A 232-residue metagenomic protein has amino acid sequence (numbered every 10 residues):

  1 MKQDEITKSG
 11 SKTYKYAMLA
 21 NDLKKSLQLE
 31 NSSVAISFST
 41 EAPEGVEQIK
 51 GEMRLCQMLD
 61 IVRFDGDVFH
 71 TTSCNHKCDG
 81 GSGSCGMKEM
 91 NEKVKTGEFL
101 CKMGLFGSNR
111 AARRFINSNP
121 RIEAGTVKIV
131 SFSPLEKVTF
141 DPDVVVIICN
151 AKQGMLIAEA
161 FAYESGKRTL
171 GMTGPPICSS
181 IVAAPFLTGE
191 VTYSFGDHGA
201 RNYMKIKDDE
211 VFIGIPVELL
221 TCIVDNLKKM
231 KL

Functional and structural regions predicted by a protein language model:
Q3-L232: Acidic, serine/proline-rich low-complexity intrinsically disordered regions
